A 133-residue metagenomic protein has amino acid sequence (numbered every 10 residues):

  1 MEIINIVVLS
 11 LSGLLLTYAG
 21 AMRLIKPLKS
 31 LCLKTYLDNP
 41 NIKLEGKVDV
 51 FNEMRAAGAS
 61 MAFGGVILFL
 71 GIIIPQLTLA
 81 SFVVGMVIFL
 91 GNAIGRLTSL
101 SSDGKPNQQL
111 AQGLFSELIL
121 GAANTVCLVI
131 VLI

Functional and structural regions predicted by a protein language model:
I6-K26: N-terminal signal-anchor transmembrane alpha helix
I25-V50, S99: Cytosolic, membrane-interface loops and tails of multi-pass inner-membrane proteins
P40-N41, V48-I72, V87: Core segments of alpha-helical transmembrane spans in multipass integral membrane proteins
L79-F89: Structural signature of hydrophobic alpha-helical transmembrane segments
G91-D103: Transmembrane alpha-helical segments of integral membrane proteins
A111-T125: Small-residue-rich segments of transmembrane alpha-helices in multi-pass membrane proteins, especially helix faces
V126-I133: Juxtamembrane boundary at the C-terminal end of a transmembrane helix
